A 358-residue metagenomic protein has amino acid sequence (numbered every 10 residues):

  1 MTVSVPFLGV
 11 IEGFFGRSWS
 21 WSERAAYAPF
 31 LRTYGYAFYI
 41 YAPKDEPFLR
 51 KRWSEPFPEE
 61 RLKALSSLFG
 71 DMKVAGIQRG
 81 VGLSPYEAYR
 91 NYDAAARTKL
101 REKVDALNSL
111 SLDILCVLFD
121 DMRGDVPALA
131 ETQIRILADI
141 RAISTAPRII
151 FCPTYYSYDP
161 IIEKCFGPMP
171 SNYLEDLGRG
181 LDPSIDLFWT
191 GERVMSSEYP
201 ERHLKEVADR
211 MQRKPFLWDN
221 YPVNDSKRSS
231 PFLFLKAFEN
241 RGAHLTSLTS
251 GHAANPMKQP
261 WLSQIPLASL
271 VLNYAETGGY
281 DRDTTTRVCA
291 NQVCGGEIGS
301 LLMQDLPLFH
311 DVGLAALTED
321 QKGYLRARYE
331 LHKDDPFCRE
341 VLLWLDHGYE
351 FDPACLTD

Functional and structural regions predicted by a protein language model:
M1-Y92, A96, L100, S109-D113: Feature activates predominantly on carbohydrate-active enzymes
T2, V74, S144, E350-A354: Acidic, mature catalytic/reactive cores of soluble proteins
I11-G13, M122-Y274: Catalytic-core regions of glycoside hydrolase
F30, L68-D71, E102-A106, D139-I143 (+2 more regions): A generic secondary-structure signal
L31, L107-N108, V117, I140 (+2 more regions): Conserved, mostly hydrophobic/aromatic
F57, L115, L187-G191: Catalytic beta/alpha-barrel core
D113-L115, F119-D121: Short, conserved phosphate-binding/catalytic loop or strand-edge motifs used in phosphoryl-/nucleotidyl-transfer
Y274-D358: C-terminal functional modules
